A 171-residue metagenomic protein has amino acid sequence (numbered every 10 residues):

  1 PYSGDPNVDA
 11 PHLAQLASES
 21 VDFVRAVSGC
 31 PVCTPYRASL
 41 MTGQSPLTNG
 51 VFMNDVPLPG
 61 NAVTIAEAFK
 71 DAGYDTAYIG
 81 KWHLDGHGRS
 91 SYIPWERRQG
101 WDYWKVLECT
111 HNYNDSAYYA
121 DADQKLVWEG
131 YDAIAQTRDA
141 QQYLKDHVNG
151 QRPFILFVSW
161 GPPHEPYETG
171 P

Functional and structural regions predicted by a protein language model:
P1-P171: Formylglycine-dependent sulfatase
